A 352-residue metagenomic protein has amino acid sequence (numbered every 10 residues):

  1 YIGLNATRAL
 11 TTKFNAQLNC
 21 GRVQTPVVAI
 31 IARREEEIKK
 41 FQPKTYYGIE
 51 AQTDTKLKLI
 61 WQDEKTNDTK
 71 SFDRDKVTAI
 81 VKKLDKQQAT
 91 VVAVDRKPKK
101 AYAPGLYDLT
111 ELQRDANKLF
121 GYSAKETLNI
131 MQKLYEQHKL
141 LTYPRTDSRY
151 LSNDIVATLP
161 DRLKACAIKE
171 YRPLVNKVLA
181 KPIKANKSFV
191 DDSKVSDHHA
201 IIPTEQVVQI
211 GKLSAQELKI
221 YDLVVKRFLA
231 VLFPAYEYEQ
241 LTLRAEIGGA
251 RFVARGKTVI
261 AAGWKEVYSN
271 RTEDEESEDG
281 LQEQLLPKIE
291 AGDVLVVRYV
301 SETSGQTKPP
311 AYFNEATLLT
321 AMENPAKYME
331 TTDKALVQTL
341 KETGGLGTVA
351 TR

Functional and structural regions predicted by a protein language model:
Y1-P98, P182, V195-A262: Phosphate-backbone binding and catalysis cores of DNA-processing enzymes
G3, G21, V259-W264, N270-R271 (+2 more regions): Glycine-centered small-residue hotspots that permit tight backbone geometry or close packing
N5, T45, E50-A51, K65 (+9 more regions): Generic alpha-helical secondary structure signal
G48, T55-L57, L159-D161, I168-K169 (+1 more regions): Short, charged/polar low-complexity linear motifs in solvent-exposed/disordered segments
T69-K70, N153-V156, K265-E266: Short alpha-helical linear motifs
V77-I220, L232, E275-R352: Structured DNA-binding interfaces in DNA transaction proteins
A250-A291: Polybasic, glycine- and aromatic-enriched phosphate-binding surface used to engage nucleic acids
